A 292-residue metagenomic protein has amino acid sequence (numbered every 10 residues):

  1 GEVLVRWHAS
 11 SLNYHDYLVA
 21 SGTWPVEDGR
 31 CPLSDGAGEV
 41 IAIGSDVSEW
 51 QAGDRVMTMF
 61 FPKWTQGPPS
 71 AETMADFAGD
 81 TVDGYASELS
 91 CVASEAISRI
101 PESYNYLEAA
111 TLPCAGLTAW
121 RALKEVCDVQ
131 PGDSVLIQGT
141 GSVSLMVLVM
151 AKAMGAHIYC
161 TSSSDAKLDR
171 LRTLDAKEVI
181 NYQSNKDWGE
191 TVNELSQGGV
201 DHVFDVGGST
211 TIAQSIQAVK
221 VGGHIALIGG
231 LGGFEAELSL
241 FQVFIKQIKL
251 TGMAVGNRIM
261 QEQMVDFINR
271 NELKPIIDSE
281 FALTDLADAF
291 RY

Functional and structural regions predicted by a protein language model:
G1-S10, A20-T65, D83, P101-S103: Glycine-rich beta-strand-centered segment in the early N-terminal region that forms part of a ligand/cofactor-binding
F60-Q138: NAD(P)H dinucleotide-binding glycine-rich loop of Rossmann-like/cofactor-binding domains, especially the beta1-alpha1
S134-T140, K152-I212: Adenosine-nucleotide cofactor-binding segment
S144-L145: N-terminal Rossmann-fold NAD(P) dinucleotide-binding loop
S209, A213, R258-Y292: C-terminal hydrophobic helical "lid"/dimerization subdomain of Rossmann-like NAD(P)H-dependent oxidoreductases
V219-K220: Helix-to-beta-strand junctions that scaffold the AdoMet/dcAdoMet cofactor pocket in Class I SAM-dependent enzymes
G223-H224: Glycine-centered, small-residue-biased loops immediately flanking beta-strands in adenine/cofactor-binding cores
L231-I245: Rossmann-fold NAD(P)-binding glycine/threonine-rich loop
